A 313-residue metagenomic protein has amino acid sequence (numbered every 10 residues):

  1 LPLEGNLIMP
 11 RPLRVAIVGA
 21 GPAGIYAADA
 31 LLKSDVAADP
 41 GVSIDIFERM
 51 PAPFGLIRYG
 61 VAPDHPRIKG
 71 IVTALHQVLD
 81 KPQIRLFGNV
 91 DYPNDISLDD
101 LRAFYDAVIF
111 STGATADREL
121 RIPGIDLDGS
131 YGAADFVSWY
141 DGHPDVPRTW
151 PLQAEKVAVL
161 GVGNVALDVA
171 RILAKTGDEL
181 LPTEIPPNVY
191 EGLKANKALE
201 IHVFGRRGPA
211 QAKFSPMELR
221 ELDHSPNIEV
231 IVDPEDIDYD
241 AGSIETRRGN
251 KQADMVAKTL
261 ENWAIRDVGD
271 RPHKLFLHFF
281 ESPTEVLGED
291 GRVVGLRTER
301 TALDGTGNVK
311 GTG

Functional and structural regions predicted by a protein language model:
L1-I8: Short, Lys/Arg-enriched N-terminal segments with co-localized hydrophobic residues within the first ~10-30 amino acids
P10-G21, A154-L160: Beta1/beta-strand and adjacent pyrophosphate-binding region of the FAD-binding site in flavoprotein oxidoreductases
V15-A38, V169-L173: N-terminal Rossmann-like FAD-binding beta1-loop-alpha1 element of flavoenzymes
A23, A52, V165, P209: Conserved Rossmann-like nucleotide-cofactor binding loop
D35-I46, I57, R171-G313: Dinucleotide-binding/catalytic capping subdomain of oxidoreductase cores
G41-S43, P51-A107, A253-P272, F276: N-terminal Rossmann-like dinucleotide/flavin-binding domain of flavoprotein oxidoreductases that bind FAD/FMN
L75-I125, G129, T284-G295: Feature captures the FAD/FMN-dependent oxidoreductase FAD-binding
D117-A195: Glycine-rich dinucleotide-binding loop and its adjacent helix/turn
